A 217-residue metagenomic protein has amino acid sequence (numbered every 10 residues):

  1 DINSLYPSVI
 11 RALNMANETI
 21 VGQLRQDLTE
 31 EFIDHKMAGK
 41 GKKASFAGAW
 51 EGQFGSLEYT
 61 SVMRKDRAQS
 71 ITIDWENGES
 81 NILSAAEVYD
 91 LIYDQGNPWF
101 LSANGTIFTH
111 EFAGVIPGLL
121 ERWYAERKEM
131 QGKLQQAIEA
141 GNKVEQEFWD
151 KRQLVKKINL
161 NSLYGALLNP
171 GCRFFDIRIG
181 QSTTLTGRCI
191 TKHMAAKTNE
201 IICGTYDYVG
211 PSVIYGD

Functional and structural regions predicted by a protein language model:
I2-D217: Conserved acidic
